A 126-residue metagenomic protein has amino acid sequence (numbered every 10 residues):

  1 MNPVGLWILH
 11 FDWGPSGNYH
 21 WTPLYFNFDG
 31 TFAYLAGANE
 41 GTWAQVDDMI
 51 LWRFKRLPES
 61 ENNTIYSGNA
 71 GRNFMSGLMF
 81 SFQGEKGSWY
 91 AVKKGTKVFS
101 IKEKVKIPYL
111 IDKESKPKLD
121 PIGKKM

Functional and structural regions predicted by a protein language model:
M1-Y19, L35-G37, Q45, G77-M79 (+3 more regions): Tryptophan-anchored aromatic micro-motifs
W13-L51, L57: N-terminal glycine/threonine-rich, aromatic-flanked beta-hairpin/loop signature
H20-L24, A38-G41, N62-S67, K86-W89: A structural detector for short beta-strand units
T31-A36, L51-R53, F74-F80, S100: Short, well-ordered strand-loop elements centered on a beta-strand within folded domains, enriched for acidic residues
A44-D48, N69-F74: A short, structured loop/turn motif at beta-sheet edges
W52-A70: An anionic, turn-rich surface loop/hairpin at beta-sheet edges that serves as a generic interaction/coordination patch
N69-A70, Y90-S100: Short beta-strand-to-coil "C-cap" segments at the C-terminal boundary of structured domains/repeats, marking
